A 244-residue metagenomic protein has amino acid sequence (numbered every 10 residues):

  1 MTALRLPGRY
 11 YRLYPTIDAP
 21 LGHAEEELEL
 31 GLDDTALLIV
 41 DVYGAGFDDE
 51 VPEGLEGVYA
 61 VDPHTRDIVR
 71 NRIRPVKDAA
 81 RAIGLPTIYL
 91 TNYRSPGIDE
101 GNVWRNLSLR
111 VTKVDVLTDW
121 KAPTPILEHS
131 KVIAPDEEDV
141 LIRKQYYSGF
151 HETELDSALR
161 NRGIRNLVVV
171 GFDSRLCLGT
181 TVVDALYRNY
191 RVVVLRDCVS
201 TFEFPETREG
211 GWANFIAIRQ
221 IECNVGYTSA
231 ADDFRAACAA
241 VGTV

Functional and structural regions predicted by a protein language model:
M1-A36, Y43-G54, P75, A79-I83 (+1 more regions): Active-site-adjacent betaalpha module
E25, Y59-P63: Mature catalytic domains of secreted/periplasmic carbohydrate-active enzymes
T65-R72: Aromatic- and glycine-enriched glycan-recognition loops and surfaces that form the carbohydrate-binding subsites
